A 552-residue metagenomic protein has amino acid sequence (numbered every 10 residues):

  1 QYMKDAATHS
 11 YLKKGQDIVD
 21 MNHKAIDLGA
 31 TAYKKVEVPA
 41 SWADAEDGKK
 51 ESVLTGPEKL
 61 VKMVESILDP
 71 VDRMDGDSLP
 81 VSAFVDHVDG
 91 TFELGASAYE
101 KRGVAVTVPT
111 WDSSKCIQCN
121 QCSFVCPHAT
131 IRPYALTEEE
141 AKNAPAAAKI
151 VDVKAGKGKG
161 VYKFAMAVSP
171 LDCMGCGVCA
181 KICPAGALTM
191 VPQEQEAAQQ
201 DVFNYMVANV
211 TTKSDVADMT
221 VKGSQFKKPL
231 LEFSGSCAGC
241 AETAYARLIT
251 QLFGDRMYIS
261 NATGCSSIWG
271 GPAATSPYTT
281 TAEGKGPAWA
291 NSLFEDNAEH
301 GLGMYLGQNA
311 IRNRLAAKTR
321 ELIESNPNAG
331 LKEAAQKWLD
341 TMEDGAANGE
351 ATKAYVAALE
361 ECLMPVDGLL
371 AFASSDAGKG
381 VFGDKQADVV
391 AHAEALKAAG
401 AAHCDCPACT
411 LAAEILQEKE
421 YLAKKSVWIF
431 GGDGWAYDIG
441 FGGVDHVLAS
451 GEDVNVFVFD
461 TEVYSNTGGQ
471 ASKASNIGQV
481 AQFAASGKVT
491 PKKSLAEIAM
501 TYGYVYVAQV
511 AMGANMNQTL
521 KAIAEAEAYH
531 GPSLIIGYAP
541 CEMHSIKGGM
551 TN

Functional and structural regions predicted by a protein language model:
Q1, A241-Y245, A408, P491 (+1 more regions): Catalytic-loop motifs flanking and including active-site residues across diverse enzymes
M3-C173, A180-Y258, T263-A358, I415-V427 (+3 more regions): Ferredoxin-type iron-sulfur electron-transfer modules and their immediate structural context
I18-D20, S113, A238, G434-D438 (+1 more regions): Active-site glycine- and acidic-residue-rich loops that bind and position anionic ligands or nucleotide-like cofactors
I249, V454-N455: Function-dense linear segments that define catalytic or interfacial modules in macromolecule-processing proteins
C265, G432-G434: Active-site metal-binding loops of divalent metal-dependent hydrolases
L359-F382: Aromatic-anchored, charged helix-turn/loop surface patch used as a conserved interaction hotspot
D388-I415: Amphipathic alpha-helical binding modules
A423-K424, W428, D438-D453, F459 (+1 more regions): Glycine-rich ThDP/TPP pyrophosphate-binding loop and its adjacent helix/strand module within ThDP-dependent enzymes
